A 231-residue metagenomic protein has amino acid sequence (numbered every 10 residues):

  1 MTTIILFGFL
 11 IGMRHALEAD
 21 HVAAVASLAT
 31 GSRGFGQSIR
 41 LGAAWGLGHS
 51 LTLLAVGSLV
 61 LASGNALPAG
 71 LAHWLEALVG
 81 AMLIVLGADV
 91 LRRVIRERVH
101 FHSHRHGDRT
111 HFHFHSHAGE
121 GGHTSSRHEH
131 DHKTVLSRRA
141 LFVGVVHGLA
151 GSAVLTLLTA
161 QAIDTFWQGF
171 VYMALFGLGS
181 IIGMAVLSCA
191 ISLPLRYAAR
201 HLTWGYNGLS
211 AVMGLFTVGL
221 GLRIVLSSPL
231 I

Functional and structural regions predicted by a protein language model:
M1-I231: Membrane metalloprotein/metal-transporter helix-bundle signature
